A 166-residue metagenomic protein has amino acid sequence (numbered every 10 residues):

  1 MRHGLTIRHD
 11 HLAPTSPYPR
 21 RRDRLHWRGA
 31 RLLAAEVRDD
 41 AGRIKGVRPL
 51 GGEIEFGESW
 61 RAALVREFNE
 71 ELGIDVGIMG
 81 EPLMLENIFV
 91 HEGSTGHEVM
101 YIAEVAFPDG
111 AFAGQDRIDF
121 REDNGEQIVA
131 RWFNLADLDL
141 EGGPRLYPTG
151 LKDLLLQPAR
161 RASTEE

Functional and structural regions predicted by a protein language model:
M1-L25: Acidic, metal-coordinating catalytic segment for phosphate/diphosphate chemistry, firing primarily on the Nudix
T6-P14, V90-E92, R117-F120: Short, P/G- and charge-enriched loop/turn segments at secondary-structure junctions
P14-Y18, G46, G93-V99, E122-Q127: A generic structural micro-feature
W27-L32, A41-R43, E55-F56, E86-F89 (+1 more regions): Short, charged/polar surface micro-motifs in flexible loops or helix N-caps
A30-E70: Conserved Nudix-box catalytic region and its N-terminal flanking loop in Nudix hydrolases and closely related
K45-V47, F112-E166: Nudix hydrolase/Nudix homology domain
D75-M84: A short coil-to-beta-strand element that immediately follows conserved catalytic motifs
F89-D116, R131: Active-site-adjacent beta-strand/loop module that shapes the phosphate/pyrophosphate-binding cleft
